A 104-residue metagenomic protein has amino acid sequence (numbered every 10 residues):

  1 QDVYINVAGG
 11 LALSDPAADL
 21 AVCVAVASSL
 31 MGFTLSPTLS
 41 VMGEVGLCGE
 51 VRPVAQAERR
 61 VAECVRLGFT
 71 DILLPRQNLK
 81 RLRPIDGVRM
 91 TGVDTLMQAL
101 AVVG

Functional and structural regions predicted by a protein language model:
Q1-G104: Peripheral, non-AAA+ core regions of ATP-driven protein-machinery
